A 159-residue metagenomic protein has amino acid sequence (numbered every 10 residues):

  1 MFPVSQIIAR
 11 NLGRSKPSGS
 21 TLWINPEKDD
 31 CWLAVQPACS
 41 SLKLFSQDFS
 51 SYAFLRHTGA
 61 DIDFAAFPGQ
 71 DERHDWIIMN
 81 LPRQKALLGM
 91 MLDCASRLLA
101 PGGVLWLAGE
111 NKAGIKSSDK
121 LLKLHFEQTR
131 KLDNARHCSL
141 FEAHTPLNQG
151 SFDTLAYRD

Functional and structural regions predicted by a protein language model:
M1-S18: Class I SAM-dependent methyltransferase Rossmann-like catalytic core, especially the SAM/SAH-binding loop
S15, Q36, L98-L99: A generic alpha-to-beta junction signature in SAM-dependent methyltransferases
S15-W32, S41: Conserved class I S-adenosyl-L-methionine
S18, F64-K85: A short acidic, Gly/Pro-enriched loop at the edge of an enzyme's catalytic core that lines a small-molecule cofactor
S51-F64: Short, conserved SAM-binding/catalytic segment of Class I S-adenosyl-L-methionine-dependent methyltransferases
L88-V104: A short glycine-rich, Lys/Arg-flanked "PGG" loop and its adjoining helix->strand segment in the class I
G102-K112: Conserved beta-strand signature within the Rossmann-like core of class I S-adenosyl-L-methionine
N111-D159: Non-catalytic substrate-recognition/targeting regions of SAM-dependent transferases
